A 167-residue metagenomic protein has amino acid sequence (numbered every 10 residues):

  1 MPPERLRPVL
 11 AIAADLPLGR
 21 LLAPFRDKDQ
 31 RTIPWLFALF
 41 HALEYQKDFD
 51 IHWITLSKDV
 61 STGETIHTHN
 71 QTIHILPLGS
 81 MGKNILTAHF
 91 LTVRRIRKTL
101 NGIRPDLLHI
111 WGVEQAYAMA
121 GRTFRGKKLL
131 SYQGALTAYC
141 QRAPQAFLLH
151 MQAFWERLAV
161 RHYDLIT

Functional and structural regions predicted by a protein language model:
M1-V60: N-terminal subdomain of nucleotide-sugar transferases
A11-A13, L107, R122-C140, L165: Active-site proximal beta-strand in glycosyltransferases
L21-A23, L78-K83, L129-L158: Acceptor-binding helix/loop patch of EC 2.4 sugar-transfer enzymes, predominantly nucleotide-sugar-dependent
A38, K98, F147-I166: Membrane-proximal helix-turn-helix segments that form the acceptor-binding/catalytic region of lipid-linked
T68-R97, Q141-L148: A short, charged, and often flexible helix/loop element on the N-terminal side of the glycosyltransferase catalytic
T99-D106: Glycine-rich phosphate-binding loop signature in dinucleotide/nucleotide-binding domains
I110-A116: Short His-centered aromatic/hydrophobic patch
